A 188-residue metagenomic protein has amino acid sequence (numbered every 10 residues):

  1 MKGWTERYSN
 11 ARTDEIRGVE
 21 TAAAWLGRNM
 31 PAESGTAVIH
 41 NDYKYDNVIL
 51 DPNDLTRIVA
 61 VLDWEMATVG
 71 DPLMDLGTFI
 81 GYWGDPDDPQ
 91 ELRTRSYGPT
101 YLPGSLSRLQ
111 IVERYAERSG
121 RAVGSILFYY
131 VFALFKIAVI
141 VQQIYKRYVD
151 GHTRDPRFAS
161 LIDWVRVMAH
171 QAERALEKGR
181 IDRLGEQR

Functional and structural regions predicted by a protein language model:
M1, V19, V131, F158-V165: Hydrophobic packing residues in well-ordered alpha-helices of helical domains and bundles
M1-N41, Y45, D51-T56, E117-G120: An alpha-helical support segment within catalytic cores of ATP-dependent transferases
A32, A37, I49-A60, T94 (+2 more regions): Conserved NTP-binding catalytic cores of kinases and kinase-like/nucleotidyltransferase enzymes across multiple kinase
V38-K44, V61-L62, Y130, K136-V139: Short beta-strand segments
I49-Q90: Catalytic activation segment of kinase domains across protein kinase-like and atypical kinase folds
M74-S119, A133-G151: Active-site activation/catalytic loop segments of kinase-like enzymes and analogous catalytic loops in related
A122-A133: All-alpha amphipathic helical-bundle segments outside canonical DNA-binding/catalytic cores that form hydrophobic
V139-R188: Regulatory N- and C-terminal appendages and interdomain linkers associated with kinase/kinase-like NTP transferase
